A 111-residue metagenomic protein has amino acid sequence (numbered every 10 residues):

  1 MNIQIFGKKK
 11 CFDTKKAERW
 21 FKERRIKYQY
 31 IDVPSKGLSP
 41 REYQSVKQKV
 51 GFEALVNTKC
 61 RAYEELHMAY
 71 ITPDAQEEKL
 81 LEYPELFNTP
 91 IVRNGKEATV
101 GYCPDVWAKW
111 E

Functional and structural regions predicted by a protein language model:
M1-R24, Y28-V33: Local sequence-structure signature of Cys/Sec-based thiol-disulfide redox active-site neighborhoods
V33-E111: Thiol/selenol-based redox catalytic cores and closely related redox-interacting motifs
